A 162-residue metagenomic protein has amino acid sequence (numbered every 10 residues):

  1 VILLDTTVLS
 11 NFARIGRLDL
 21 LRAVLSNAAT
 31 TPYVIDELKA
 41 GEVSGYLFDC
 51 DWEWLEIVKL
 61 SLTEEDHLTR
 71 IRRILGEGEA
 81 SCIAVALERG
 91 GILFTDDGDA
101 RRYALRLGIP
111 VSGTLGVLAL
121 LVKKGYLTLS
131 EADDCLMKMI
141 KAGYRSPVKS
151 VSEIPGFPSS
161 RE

Functional and structural regions predicted by a protein language model:
V1-G91, G98, L105, I109 (+3 more regions): Active-site-proximal, substrate-binding regions of enzyme catalytic domains and RNA-binding/basic surfaces
T95-S112, L118-K123: Mid-chain, well-packed structural core segment of small domains
G113-E162: Hydrophobic alpha-helical interaction segments
